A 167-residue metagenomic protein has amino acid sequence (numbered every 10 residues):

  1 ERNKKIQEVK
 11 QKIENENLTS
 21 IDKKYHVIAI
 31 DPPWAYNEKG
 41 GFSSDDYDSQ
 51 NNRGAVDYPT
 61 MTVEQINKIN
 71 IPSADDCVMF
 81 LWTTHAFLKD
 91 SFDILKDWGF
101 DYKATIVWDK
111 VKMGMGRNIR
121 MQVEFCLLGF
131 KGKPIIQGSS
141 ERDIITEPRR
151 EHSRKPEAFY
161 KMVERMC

Functional and structural regions predicted by a protein language model:
E1-C167: Class I S-adenosyl-L-methionine-dependent methyltransferase catalytic core
